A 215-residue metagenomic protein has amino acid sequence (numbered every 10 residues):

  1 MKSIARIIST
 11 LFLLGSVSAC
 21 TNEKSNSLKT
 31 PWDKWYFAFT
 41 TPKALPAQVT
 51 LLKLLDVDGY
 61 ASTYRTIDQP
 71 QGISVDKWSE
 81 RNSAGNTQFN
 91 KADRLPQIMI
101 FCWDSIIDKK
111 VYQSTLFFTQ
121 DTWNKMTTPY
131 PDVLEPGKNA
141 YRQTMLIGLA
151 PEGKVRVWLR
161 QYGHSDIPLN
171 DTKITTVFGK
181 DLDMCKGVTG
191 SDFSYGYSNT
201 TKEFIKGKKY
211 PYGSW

Functional and structural regions predicted by a protein language model:
S3-T10: Sec-dependent signal peptide recognition, specifically the positively charged N-region followed immediately by
S18-A19: C-terminal motif of bacterial Sec signal peptides marking the signal peptidase cleavage site
S27-L54: Short, surface-exposed binding/anchoring microloops in extracellular/periplasmic proteins
L55-I107: Tryptophan-paired
W103-I107, L116-T122, P151, Q161-G163: A mature extracytoplasmic/lumenal domain signature
Y112-V133: Short beta-strand elements
M126-S191: Compositionally biased low-complexity segments at domain edges in trafficked proteins and select soluble regulators
S198-W215: Short, low-complexity, Pro/Ser/Thr/Gly-rich segments in the mature regions of secreted, periplasmic
